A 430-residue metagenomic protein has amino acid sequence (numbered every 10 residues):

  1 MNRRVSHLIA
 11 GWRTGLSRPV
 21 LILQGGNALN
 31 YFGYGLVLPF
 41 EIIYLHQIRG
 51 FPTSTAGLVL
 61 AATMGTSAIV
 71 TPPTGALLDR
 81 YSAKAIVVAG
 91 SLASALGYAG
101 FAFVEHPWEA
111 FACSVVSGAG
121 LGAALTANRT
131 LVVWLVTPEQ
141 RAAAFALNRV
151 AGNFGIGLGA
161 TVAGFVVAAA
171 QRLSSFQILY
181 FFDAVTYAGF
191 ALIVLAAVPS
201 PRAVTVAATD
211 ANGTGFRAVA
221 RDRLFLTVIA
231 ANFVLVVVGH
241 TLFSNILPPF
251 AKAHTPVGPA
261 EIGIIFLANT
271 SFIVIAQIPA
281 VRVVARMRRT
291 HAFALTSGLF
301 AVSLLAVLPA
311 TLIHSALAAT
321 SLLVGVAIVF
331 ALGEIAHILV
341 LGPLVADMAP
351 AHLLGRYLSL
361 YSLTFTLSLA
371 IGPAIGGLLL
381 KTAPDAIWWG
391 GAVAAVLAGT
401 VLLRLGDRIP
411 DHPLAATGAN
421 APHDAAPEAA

Functional and structural regions predicted by a protein language model:
M1-S17, V198-V234, P422-A430: Juxtamembrane intracellular "pre-TM" segments in multi-pass secondary transporters
T14-M64, L224-F266: Helix-loop boundary and gating motifs at the non-cytosolic
I69-E105: Conserved MFS/SLC helix-loop-helix module at the cytosolic interface between two early adjacent transmembrane helices
I69-S82, I275-T290, L380: Helix-to-loop junctions at the C-terminal end of transmembrane segments in multipass secondary transporters
A85-G100, A184, H291-V307: Structural signature of the two symmetry-related core transmembrane helices
C113-F154: Cytoplasmic helix-loop-helix junction between adjacent transmembrane helices in 12-TM secondary transporters
G164, V185-T205, V401-D407: C-terminal membrane-cytosol helix-exit motif in multi-pass small-molecule transporters
H291-I338: C-terminal transmembrane helical hairpin of 12-TM major facilitator-type secondary transporters
